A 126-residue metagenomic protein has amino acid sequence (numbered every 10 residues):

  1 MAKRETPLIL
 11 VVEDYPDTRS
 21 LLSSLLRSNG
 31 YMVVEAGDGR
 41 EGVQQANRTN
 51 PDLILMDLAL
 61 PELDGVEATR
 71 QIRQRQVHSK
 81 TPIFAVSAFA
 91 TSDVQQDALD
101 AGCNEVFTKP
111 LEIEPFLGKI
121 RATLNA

Functional and structural regions predicted by a protein language model:
E13: Conserved acidic carboxylate
S20-S28: Charged docking surfaces used in two-component/phosphorelay signaling
G30-G37, Q45: Short hydrophobic/Thr-rich beta-strand motif most characteristic of the beta2 strand and flanking loop of CheY-like
D38-E41, D64-R70: Acidic catalytic/metal-coordinating carboxylates
T49-L55, L60: Active-site beta3 strand of CheY-like receiver
P61, T91: The feature encodes the CheY-like receiver
L111-I120: C-terminal output helix
